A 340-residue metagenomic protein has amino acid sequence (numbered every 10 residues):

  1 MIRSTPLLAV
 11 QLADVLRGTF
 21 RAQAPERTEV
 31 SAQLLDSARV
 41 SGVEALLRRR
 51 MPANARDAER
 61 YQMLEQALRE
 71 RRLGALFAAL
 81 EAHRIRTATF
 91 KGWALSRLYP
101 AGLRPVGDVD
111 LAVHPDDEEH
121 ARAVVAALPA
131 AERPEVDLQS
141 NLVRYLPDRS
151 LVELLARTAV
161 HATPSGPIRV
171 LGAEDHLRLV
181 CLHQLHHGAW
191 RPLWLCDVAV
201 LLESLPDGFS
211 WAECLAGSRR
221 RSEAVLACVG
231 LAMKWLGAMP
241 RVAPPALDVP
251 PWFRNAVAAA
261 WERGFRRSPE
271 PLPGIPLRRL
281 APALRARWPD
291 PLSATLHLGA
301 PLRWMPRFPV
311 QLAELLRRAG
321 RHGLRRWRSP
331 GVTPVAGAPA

Functional and structural regions predicted by a protein language model:
M1-G107, V113-A340: Conserved NTP-donor binding/palm subdomain of two-metal-ion nucleotidyltransferases/polymerases, i.e., the charged
